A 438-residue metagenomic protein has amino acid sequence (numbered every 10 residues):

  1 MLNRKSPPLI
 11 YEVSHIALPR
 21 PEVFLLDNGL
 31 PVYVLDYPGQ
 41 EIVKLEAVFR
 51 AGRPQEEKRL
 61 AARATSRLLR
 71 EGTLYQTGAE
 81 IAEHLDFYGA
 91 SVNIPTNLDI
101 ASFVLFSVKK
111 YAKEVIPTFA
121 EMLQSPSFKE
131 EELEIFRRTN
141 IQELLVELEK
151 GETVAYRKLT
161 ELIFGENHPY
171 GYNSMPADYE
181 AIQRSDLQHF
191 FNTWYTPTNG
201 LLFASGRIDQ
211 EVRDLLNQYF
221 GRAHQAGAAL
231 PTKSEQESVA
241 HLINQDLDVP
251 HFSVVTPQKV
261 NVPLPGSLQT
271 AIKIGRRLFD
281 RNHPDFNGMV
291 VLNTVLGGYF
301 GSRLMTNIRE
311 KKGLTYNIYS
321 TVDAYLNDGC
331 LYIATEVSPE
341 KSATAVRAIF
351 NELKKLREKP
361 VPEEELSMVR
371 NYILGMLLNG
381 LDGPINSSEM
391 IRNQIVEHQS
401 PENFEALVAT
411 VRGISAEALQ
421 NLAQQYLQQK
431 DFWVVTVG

Functional and structural regions predicted by a protein language model:
M1-E83, Q188-N307, V346, F350 (+1 more regions): His/Glu-rich zincin catalytic helix
M1-K5, L25, A82-I243, F279-D280 (+2 more regions): Charge-rich, well-structured scaffold segments of protease-associated domains
